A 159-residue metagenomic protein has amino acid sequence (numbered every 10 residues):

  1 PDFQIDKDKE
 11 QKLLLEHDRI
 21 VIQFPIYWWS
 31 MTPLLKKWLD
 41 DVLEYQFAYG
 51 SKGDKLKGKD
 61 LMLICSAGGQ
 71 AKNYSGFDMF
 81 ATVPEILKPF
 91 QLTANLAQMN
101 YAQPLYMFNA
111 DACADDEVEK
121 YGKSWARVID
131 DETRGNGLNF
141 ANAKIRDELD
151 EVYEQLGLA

Functional and structural regions predicted by a protein language model:
P1-Y49, R127, R134-A159: N-terminal beta1-alpha1-beta2 submodule of the flavodoxin-like/Rossmannoid cofactor-binding fold
D18, D78-P84, D115-I129: Short, electropositive alpha-helical surface patch
W29-M31, A71-N73, A112-A114: Short catalytic/ligand-binding loop motif for oxyanion handling, primarily in non-cytosolic enzymes, centered on
K37-E44, T82-L87, Y121: Charged helix-capping and loop-helix junction motifs
A48-L56: Short mixed-charge
K57-A102: Short, glycine-/small-residue-rich phosphate/pyrophosphate-handling segment
Y101, A112, I129-D130: Hydrophobic, aromatic-enriched interface-forming segments
Y106-A112: Active-site rim beta-loop-alpha module in soluble metabolic enzymes
